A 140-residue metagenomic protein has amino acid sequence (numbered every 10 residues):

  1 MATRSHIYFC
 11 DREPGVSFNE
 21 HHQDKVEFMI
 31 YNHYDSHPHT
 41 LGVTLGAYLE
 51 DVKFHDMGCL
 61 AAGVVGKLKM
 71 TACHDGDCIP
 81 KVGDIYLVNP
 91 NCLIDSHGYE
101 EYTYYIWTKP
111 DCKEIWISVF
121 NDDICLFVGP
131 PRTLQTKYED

Functional and structural regions predicted by a protein language model:
T3, E27, E100: Residues that flank catalytic or metal-binding motifs in active/ligand-binding sites
R4-F9: Short beta-strand scaffold segments in enzyme catalytic cores
C10-G15, W107-D111: Short acidic-glycine loop/turn motifs at beta-strand connectors
G15-G63: Short, flexible N-terminal segments of the mature chain
G46-D140: Low-complexity intrinsically disordered segments
